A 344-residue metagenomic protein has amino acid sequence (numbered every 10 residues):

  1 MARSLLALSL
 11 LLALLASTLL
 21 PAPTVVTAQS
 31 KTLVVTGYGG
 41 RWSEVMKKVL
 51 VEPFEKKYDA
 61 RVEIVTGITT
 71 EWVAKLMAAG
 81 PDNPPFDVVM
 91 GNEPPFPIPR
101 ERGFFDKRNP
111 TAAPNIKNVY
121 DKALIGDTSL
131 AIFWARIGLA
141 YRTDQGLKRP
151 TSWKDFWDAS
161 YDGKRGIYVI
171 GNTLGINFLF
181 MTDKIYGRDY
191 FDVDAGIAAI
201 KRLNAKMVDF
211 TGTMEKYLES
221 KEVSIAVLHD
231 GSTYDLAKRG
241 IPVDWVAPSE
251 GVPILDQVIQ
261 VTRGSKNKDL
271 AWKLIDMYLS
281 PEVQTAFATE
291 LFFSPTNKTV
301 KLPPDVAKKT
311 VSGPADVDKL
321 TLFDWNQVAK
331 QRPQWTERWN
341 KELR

Functional and structural regions predicted by a protein language model:
A7-A22: Bacterial N-terminal signal peptides
Q29-P97: Early extracytoplasmic/lumenal segment of secretory-pathway proteins
G39-K47, E71, P85-E222: Extracytoplasmic ligand-binding site segments that recognize negatively charged/polar headgroups
P95-I98, E219, S224-P242: A ligand-binding cleft/hinge motif common to bilobed small-molecule-binding domains
A135, I197-K201, V208, R239-R263 (+1 more regions): Periplasmic-binding protein-like
G138-Q145, M181-K184, L255-K268, A286 (+1 more regions): A bilobed periplasmic-binding-protein/Venus flytrap-type ligand-binding module shared by bacterial periplasmic
T262-L320: Mature extracytoplasmic/periplasmic domains
P304-R344: Extracellular/periplasmic bilobal clamshell ligand-binding domains
